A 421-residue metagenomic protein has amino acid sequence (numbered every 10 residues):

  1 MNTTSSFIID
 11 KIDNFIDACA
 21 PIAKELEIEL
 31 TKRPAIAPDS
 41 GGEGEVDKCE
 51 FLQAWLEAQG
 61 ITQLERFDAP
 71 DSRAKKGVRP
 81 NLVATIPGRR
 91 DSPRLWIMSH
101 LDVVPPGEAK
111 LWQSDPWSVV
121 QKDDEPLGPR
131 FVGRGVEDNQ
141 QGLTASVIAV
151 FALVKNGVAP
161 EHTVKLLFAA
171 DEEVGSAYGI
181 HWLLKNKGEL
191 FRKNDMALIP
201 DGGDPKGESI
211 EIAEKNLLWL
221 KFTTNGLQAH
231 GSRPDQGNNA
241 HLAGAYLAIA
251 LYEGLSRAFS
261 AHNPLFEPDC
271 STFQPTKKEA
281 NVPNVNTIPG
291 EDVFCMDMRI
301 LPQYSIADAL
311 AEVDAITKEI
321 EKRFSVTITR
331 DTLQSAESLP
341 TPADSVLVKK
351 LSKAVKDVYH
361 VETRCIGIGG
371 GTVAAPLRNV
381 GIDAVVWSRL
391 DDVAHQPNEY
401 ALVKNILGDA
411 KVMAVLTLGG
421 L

Functional and structural regions predicted by a protein language model:
M1-K11, D17-A18, G202-G207, I212 (+1 more regions): Metal-dependent amide/peptide-bond hydrolase catalytic core, centered on the "pita-bread" metallohydrolase fold
N2-A109, E291-C295, N405: N-terminal helical capping/dimerization or prosegment-like subdomains of hydrolases acting on amide or phosphate bonds
K24, V46-E50, L143, L310 (+3 more regions): Short, surface-exposed alpha-helical segments at coil->helix boundaries
A58-D68, V119-Q121, H360-C365: Short secondary-structure junctions
Q59-G60, N156-A159, E189-F191, E319-S325 (+1 more regions): Short helix-capping segments at alpha-helix termini
R79, S114, E161, K193 (+3 more regions): Short, solvent-exposed loop/turn segments at the edges of secondary structure
S92-K165: Active-site metal-coordination/substrate-binding segment of hydrolases, especially metallo-dependent peptidases
V147, L153, V158-L242: Histidine/acidic-residue-rich, glycine-tolerant segments that coordinate divalent metal ions
